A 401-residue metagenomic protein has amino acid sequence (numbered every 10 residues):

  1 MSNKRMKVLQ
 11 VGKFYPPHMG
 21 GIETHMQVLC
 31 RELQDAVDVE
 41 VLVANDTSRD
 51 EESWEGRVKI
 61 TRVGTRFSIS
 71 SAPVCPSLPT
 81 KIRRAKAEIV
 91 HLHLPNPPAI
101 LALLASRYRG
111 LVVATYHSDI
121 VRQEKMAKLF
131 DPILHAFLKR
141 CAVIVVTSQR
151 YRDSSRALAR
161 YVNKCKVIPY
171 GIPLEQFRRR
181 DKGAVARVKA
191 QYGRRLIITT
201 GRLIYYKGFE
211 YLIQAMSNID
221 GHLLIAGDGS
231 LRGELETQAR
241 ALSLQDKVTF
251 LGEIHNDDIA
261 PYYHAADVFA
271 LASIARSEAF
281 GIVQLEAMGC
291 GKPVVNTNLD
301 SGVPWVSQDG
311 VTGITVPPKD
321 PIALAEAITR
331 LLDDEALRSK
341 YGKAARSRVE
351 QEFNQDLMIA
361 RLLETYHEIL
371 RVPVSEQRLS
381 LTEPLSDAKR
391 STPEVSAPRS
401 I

Functional and structural regions predicted by a protein language model:
Q10-S70: N-terminal strand-loop element at the rim of the active site of nucleotide-sugar-dependent glycosyltransferases
T24, V28, R195-N218, S230-E236 (+3 more regions): A conserved mid-protein helix/loop that constitutes part of the nucleotide-sugar donor-binding site
L92-A99: Short His-centered aromatic/hydrophobic patch
L138, E253-I254, P261-A266: Short alpha-helical donor nucleotide-sugar binding micro-motif in glycosyltransferases
K139-Q176: A short, active-site helix/loop in glycosyltransferases that binds the activated sugar's phosphate group
E236-I254: Nucleotide-activated donor-binding/catalytic signature segment of Leloir-type glycosyltransferases, i.e., the conserved
G289, P293-T297: Short hydrophobic beta-strand element within catalytic cores of glycosyltransferases and related nucleotide-activated
Q308-G310, I314-P321, T329-A336: Conserved acidic donor-binding segment of nucleotide-sugar-dependent glycosyltransferases
